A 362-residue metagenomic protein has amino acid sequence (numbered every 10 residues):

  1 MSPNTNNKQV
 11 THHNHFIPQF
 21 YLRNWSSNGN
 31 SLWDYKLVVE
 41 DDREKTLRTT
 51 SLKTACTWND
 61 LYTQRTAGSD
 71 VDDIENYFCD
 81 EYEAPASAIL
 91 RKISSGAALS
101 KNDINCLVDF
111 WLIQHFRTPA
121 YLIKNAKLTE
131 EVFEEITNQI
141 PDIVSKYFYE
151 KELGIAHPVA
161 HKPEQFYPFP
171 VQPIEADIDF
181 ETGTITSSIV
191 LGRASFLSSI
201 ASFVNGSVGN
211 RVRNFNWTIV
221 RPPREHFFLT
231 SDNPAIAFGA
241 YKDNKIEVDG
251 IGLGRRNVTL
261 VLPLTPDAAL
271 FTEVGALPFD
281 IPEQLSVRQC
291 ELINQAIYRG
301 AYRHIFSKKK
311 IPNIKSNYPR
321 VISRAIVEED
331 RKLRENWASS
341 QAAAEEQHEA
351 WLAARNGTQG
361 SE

Functional and structural regions predicted by a protein language model:
S2-H13, Q19-E362: Alpha-helical structural context detector biased toward long hydrophobic helices
